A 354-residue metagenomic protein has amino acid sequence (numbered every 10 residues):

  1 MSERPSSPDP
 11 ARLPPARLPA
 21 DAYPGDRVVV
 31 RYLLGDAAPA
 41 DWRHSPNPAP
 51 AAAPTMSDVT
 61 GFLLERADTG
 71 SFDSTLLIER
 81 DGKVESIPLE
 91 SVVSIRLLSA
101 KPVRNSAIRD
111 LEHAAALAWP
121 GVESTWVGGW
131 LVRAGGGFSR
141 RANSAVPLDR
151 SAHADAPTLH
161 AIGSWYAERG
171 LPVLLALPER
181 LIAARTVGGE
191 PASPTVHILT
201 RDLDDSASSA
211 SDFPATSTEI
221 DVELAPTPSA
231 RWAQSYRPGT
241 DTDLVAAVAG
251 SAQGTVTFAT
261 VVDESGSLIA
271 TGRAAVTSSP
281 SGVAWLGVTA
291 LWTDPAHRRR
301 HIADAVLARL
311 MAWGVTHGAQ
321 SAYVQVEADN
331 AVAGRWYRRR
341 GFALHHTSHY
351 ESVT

Functional and structural regions predicted by a protein language model:
M1-R140: Conserved RNA-binding domains used in RNP assembly and mRNA/RNA metabolism
M1-V29, S94, P102, L111 (+4 more regions): Short amphipathic alpha-helix that is part of the acyltransferase structural core
L117-G121, L131, F138, D155-D241 (+1 more regions): Acyl-donor-binding surface of acyltransferase catalytic domains
E123-G128, T186-V187, A192-T195, T255-G272: Conserved beta-hairpin
D155-G163, A290-P295, R299-T316, S321 (+1 more regions): Conserved acetyl-CoA-binding loop-helix of GNAT-fold acetyltransferases
R169-P178, G314-Q325: Conserved GNAT acetyl-CoA-binding A-motif
A176-I182, P295, V324-G334, Y350-T354: Conserved beta-strand-loop-alpha-helix junction that forms the acyl-donor binding cleft
V248-W292: A conserved beta-strand-loop-helix scaffold within acyl/acetyltransferase catalytic domains
